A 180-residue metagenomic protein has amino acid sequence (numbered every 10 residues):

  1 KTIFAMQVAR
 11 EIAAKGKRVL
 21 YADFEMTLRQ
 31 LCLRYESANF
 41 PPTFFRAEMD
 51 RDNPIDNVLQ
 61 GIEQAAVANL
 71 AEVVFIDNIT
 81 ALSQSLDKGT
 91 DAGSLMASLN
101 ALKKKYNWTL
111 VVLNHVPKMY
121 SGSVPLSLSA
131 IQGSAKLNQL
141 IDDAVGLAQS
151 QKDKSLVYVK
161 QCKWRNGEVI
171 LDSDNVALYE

Functional and structural regions predicted by a protein language model:
K1-E11: Glycine-rich P-loop/Walker A and Walker A-like loops and their local beta1-loop-alpha1 context in P-loop NTPases
T2, T80, T109: Ser/Thr-centric signal marking residues that sit in or immediately flank functional binding/regulatory motifs
Q7, V73, G93-E180: Phosphate-binding/switch region of NTP-binding enzymes
I12-A101: Conserved inter-motif catalytic segment of the P-loop NTP-binding fold
